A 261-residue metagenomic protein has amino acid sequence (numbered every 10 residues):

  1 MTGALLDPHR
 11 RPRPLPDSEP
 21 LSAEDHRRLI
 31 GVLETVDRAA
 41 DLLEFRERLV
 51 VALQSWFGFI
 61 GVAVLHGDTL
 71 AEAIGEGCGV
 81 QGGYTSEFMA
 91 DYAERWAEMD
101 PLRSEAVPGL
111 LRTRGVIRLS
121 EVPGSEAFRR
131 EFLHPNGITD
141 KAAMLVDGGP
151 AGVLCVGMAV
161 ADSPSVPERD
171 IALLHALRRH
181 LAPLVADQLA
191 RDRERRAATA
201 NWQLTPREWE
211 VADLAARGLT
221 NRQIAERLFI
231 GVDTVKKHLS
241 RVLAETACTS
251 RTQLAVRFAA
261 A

Functional and structural regions predicted by a protein language model:
A4-D7, P12-L21, G31-A40, E44-S163 (+1 more regions): Regulatory input/activation interfaces that engage signals or partners
G31, W209-E210, Q253: Pre-recognition alpha-helix immediately N-terminal to the DNA-recognition helix within helix-turn-helix or winged-helix
A159-H175: Regulatory loop-to-helix N-cap segments in sensory/regulatory domains that couple ligand/signal detection
H175-A182: Allosteric cytosolic regulatory segments
Q188-E210: Regulatory hinge/linker segments at domain boundaries that couple sensory/effector modules to output domains
A215-L219, F258: Short helix-to-turn junction characteristic of helix-turn-helix DNA-binding domains, especially the helix
G218-Q253: Recognition helix of helix-turn-helix DNA-binding domains
